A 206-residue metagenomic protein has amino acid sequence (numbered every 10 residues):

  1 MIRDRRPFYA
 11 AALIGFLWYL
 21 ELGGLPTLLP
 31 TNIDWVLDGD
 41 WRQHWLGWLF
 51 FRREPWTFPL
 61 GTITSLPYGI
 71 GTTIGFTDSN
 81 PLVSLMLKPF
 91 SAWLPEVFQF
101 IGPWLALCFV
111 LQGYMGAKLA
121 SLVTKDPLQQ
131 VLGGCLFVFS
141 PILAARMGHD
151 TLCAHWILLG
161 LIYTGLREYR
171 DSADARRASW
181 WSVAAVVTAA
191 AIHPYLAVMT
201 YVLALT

Functional and structural regions predicted by a protein language model:
M1-A11: N-terminal membrane topogenic signal
I2-R3, L49, L143, D174: Short alpha-helical segments used as structural interaction elements across diverse proteins
D4, L85, L136-F137: Hydrophobic alpha-helical transmembrane segments of integral membrane proteins, especially lipid-exposed positions
F8, W35-V36, P67-Y68, Q129-V131 (+1 more regions): Short hydrophobic "helix-edge" motifs at membrane interfaces and signal-peptide entry regions
A12-L17, G133: Sec-dependent N-terminal signal peptides of Gram-negative exported proteins
F16-Q112, S140, A144-A154: Membrane-interface coil-to-helix junctions
L105-V123, L128-T206: Membrane-embedded helix bundles of polyisoprenyl
